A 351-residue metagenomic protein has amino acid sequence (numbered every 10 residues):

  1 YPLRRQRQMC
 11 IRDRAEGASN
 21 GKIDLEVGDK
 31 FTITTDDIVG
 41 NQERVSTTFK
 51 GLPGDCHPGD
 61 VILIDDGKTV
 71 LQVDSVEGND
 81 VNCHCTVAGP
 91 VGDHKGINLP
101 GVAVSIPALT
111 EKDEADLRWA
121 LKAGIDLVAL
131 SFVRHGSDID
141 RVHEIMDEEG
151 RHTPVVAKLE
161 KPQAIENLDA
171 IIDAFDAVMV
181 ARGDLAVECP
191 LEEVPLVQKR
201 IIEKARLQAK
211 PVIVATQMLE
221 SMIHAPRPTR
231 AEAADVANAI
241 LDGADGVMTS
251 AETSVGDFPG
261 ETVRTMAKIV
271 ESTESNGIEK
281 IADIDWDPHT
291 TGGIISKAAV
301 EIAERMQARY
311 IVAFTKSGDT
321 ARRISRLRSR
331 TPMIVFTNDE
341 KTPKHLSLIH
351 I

Functional and structural regions predicted by a protein language model:
Y1-R7, I11, I349-H350: Single conserved hydrophobic/aromatic residue that forms the stacking wall/gate of nucleotide- or nucleobase-binding
A15-L117: Beta-strand/loop-dominated core regions that host nucleotide or nucleotide-derived cofactor-binding catalytic loops
Q42-D60, I64-V70, A123, G136 (+2 more regions): Phosphate-interacting basic helix/loop segments used at nucleotide- and nucleic-acid interfaces
G78-V81, I145-P154, G256, T337-D339 (+1 more regions): Terminal amphipathic helices with adjacent charged low-complexity linkers/tails
V102-T216, M222-A233, I240: Conserved alpha/beta-domain cores
V156, T265-V300: Long, charged amphipathic helices and adjacent flexible linkers at domain junctions
V180-V187, V236-F258: Glycine-rich phosphate-binding active-site loops on the catalytic face of alpha/beta enzymes
T320-R322, R328-L348: Nucleotide-binding motor/catalytic cores of P-loop/tubulin-like NTPases across gene-expression machines
